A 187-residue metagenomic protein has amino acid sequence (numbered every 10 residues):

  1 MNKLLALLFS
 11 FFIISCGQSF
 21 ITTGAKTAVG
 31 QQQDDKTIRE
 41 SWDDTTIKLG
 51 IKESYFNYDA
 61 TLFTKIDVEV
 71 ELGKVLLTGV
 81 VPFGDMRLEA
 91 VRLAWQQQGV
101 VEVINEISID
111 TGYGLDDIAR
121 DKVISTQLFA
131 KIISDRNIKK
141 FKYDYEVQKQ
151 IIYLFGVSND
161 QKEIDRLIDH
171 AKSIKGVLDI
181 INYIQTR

Functional and structural regions predicted by a protein language model:
M1-C16: Sec-dependent bacterial lipoprotein signal peptides
C16-R187: N-terminal targeting leaders
